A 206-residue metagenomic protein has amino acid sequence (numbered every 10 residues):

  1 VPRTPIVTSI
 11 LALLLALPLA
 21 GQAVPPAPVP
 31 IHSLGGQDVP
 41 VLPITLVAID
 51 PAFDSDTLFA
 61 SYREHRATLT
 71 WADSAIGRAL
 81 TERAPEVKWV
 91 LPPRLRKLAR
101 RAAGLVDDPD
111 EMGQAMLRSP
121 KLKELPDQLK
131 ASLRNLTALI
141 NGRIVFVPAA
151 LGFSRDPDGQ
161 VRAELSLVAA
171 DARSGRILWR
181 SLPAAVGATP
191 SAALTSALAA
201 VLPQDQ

Functional and structural regions predicted by a protein language model:
V1-T4: Positively charged n-region of N-terminal signal peptides that target proteins for export
T8-A20: Bacterial N-terminal signal peptides
P18, L80, A84, A103 (+2 more regions): Generic secondary-structure transition motif, activating predominantly at the C-termini of alpha-helices
Q22-F53, A72, M112, E124-R143 (+1 more regions): C-terminal/domain-edge helix-coil "capping" segments
D54-G142, F146: N-terminal segment of the mature soluble domain
